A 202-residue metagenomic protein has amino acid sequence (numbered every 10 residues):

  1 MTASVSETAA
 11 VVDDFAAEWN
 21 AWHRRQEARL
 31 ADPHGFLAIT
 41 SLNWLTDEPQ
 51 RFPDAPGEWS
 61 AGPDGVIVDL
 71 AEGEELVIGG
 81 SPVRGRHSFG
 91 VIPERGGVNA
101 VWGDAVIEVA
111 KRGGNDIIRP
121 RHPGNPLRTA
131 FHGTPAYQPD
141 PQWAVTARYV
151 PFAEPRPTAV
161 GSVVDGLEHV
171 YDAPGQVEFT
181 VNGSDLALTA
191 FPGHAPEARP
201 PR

Functional and structural regions predicted by a protein language model:
T2-A17, P33, E58: Long, low-complexity, serine/threonine/proline-rich intrinsically disordered regulatory regions in eukaryotic signaling
E18-W19, H23-P56: N-terminal beta-hairpin/loop module of FHA
L45-R95: Forkhead-associated
P53-A55, G79, V101-G103, T180-S184: Short strand-coil-strand connectors
P56-D64, A105-K111, L186-A190: Broad, structure-driven detector of short, well-ordered beta-strand segments within folded domains
D64-L76, G103-A105, R119-P126, R202: Secondary-structure transition/turn motif
V101-A173: Surface-exposed beta-loop interaction hotspot
P174-R202: Acidic/His-leaning functional-site neighborhoods
